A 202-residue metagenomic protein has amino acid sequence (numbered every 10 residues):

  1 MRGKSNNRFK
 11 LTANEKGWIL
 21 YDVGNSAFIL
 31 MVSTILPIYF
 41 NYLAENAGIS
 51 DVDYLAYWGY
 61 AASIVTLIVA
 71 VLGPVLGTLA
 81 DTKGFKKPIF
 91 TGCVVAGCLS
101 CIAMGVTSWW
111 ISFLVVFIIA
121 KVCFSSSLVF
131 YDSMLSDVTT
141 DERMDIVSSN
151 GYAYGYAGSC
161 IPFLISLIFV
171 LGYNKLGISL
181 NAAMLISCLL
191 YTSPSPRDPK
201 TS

Functional and structural regions predicted by a protein language model:
F9-I64: Helix-loop boundary and gating motifs at the non-cytosolic
I38, I161-N181: Transmembrane alpha-helix termini and helix-breaking/packing motifs in multi-pass membrane transporters
Y60-T78: Central cavity-lining transmembrane alpha-helices of secondary-active solute carriers, predominantly the Major
G73-V94: Conserved MFS/SLC helix-loop-helix module at the cytosolic interface between two early adjacent transmembrane helices
V95-W109: C-terminal ends and interior cores of transmembrane alpha-helices in multi-pass membrane transporters/permeases
S112-S127: Hydrophobic core of transmembrane alpha-helices in multi-pass small-molecule transporters, especially MFS/SLC-type
S149-S166: Glycine-rich segments within core transmembrane alpha-helices of 12-TM secondary carriers
Y191-P196: Conserved small/polar residues in nucleotide/adenosyl-binding loops
